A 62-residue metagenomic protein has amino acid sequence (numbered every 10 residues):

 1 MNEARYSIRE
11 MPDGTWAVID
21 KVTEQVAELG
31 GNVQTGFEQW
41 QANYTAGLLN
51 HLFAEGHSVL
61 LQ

Functional and structural regions predicted by a protein language model:
M1-Q25, Y44, L48-A54, S58: Short N-terminal "domain-start" leader segments that mark the transition from disordered tails or signal peptides into
Q25-Q41: A short, exposed loop/beta-hairpin motif centered on an aromatic-Gly-Thr core
